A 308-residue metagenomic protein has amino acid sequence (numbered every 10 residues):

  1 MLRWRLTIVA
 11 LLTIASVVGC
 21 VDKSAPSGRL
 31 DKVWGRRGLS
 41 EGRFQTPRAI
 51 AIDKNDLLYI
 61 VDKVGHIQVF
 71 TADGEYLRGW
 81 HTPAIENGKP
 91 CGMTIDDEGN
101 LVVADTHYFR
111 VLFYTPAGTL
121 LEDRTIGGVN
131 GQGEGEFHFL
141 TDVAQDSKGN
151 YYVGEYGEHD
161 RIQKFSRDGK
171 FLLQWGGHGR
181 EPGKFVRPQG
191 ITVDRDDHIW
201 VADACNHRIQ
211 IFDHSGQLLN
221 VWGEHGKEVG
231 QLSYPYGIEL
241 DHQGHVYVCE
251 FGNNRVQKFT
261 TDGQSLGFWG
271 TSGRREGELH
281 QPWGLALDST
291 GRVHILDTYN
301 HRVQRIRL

Functional and structural regions predicted by a protein language model:
M1-I8: Bacterial N-terminal signal peptides that target proteins for export
I8-S16: Bacterial N-terminal signal peptides
C20-L308: Eukaryotic scaffold repeat domains enriched in small/polar residues
